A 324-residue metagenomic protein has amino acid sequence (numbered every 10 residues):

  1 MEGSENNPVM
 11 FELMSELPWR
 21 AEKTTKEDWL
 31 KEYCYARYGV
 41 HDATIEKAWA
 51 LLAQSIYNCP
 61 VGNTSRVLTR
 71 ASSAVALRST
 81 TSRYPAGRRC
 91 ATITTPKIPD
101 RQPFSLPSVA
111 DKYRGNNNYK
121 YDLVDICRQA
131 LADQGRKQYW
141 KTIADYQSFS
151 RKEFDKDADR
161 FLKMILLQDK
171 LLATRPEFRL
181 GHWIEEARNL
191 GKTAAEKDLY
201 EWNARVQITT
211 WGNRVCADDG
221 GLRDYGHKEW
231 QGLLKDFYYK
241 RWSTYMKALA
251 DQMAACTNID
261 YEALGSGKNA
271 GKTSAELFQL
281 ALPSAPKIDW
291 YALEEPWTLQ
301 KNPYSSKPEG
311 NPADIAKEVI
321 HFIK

Functional and structural regions predicted by a protein language model:
M1-K324: Substrate-binding groove of N-acetylhexosamine-processing glycoside hydrolases
